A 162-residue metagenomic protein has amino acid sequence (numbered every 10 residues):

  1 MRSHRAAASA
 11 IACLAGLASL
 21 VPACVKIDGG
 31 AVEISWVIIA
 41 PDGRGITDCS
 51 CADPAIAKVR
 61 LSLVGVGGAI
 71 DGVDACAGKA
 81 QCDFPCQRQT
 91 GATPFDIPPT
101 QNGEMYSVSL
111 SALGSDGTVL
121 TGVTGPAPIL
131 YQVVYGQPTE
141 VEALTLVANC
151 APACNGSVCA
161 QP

Functional and structural regions predicted by a protein language model:
M1-A23: Sec-dependent bacterial lipoprotein signal peptides
A12-A18, L61, V108, T118 (+1 more regions): Intrinsic-disorder/low-complexity peptide segments enriched for small residues
L17, A31, K58: A residue-level signal for beta-strand positions that form part of recognition/binding surfaces within mature
A18, G43-G45, I70, C76 (+3 more regions): Processing junctions and N-termini across compartments
L20-G43, G136-P162: Bacterial Sec-dependent N-terminal signal peptides
A23-V25, D48-A52, A75-A77, Q81-Q87 (+1 more regions): Sequence contexts marking disulfide-bonded cysteines in secreted/extracellular proteins
D42-K58: Short, solvent-exposed loop/hinge segments that bridge or flank secondary-structure elements
D53-Y135: Tryptophan-paired
